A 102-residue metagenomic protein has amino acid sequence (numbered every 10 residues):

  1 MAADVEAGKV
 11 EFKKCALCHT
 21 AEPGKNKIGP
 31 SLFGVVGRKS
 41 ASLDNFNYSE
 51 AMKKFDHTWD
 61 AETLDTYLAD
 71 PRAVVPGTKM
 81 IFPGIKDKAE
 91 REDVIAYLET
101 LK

Functional and structural regions predicted by a protein language model:
M1-F12: Electrostatic cytochrome c docking/interface patches
K13-A21, V94, L98: The canonical Cys-X-X-Cys-His
H19-K25, G37-R38: Detector for the c-type heme attachment site
K27-F33: Short cysteine/histidine-rich zinc-coordinating motifs and their immediately flanking basic loops
I28, S40, N45-F46: Structural microenvironment flanking redox-active thiols in thiol-disulfide oxidoreductases
V35, K39-S42, P71-V75: A short secondary-structure junction motif
D44-T63: Short Fe-S-cluster ligation motifs
T58-K102: C-terminal capping alpha-helices of c-type cytochrome domains
